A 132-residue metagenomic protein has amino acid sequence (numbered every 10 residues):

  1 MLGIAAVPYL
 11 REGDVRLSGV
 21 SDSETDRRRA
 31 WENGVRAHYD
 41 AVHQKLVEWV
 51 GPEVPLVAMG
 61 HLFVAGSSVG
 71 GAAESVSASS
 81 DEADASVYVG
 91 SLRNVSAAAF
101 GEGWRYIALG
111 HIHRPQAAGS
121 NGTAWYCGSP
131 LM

Functional and structural regions predicted by a protein language model:
M1-M132: Extended recognition/assembly regions associated with phosphoester-bond processing machinery
